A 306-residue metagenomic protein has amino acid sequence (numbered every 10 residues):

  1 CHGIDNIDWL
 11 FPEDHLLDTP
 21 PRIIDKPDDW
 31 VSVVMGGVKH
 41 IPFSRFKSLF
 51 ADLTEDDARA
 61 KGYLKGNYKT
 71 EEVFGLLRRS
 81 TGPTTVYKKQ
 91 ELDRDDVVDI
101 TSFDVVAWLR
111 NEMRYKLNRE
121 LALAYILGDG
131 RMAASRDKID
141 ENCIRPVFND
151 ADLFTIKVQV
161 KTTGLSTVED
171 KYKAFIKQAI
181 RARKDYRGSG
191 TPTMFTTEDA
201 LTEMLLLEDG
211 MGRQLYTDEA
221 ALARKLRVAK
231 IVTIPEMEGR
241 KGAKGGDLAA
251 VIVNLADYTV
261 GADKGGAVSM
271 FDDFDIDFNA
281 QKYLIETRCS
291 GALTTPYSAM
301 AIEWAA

Functional and structural regions predicted by a protein language model:
C1-S189, A292: Acidic/polar, low-complexity extended loops/arms that serve as protein-protein interfaces in large oligomeric shells
D25, K47-S48, D56-A58, K65 (+7 more regions): Surface-exposed beta-strand edges and their flanking turn/coil or helix-capping segments
D57-G62, F74, P83, D272-A306: Protruding loop/beta-arch "assembly-hinge" segments enriched in small, turn-prone residues
F74, R78-R79, T84, D95 (+6 more regions): Flexible, active-site-adjacent loop/turn segments at secondary-structure boundaries
G130-I276, Q281, I285-T287, A306: Extended oligomerization regions of viral-like shell subunits
